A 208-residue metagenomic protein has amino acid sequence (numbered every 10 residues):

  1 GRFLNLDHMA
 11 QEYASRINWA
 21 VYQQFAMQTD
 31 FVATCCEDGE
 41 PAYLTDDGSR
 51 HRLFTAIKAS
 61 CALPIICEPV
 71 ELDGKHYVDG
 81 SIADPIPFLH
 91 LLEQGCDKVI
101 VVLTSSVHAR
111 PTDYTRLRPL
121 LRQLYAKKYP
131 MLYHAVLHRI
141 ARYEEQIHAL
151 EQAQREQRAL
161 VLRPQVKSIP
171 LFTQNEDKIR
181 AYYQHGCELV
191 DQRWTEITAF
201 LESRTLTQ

Functional and structural regions predicted by a protein language model:
G1-Q208: Patatin-like phospholipase
